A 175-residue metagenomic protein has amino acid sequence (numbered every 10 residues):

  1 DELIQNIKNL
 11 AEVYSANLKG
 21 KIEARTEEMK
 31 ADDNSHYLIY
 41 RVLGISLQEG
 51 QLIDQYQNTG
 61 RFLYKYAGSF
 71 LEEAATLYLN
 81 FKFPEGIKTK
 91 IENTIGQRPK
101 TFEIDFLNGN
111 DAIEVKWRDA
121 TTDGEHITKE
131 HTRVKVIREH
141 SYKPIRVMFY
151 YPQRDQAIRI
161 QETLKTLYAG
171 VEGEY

Functional and structural regions predicted by a protein language model:
D1-F83: Interdomain/boundary linker segments immediately adjacent to catalytic/signaling cores
E72, P99-K100, E130: Amphipathic coiled-coil/heptad-repeat helices and related helical stalk/stem segments that mediate oligomerization
L79, I104-W117: Conserved catalytic cores of phosphodiester-cleaving nucleases, focusing on short active-site segments
N80-I87, G109, E139-S141: Secondary-structure boundary elements
K88-L107: Active-site metal-binding core of divalent-cation-utilizing nuclease and nuclease-like domains
W117-G170: Catalytic cores of nucleic-acid endonucleases
V171-Y175: Non-catalytic C-terminal interaction segments of nucleic acid-processing enzymes
